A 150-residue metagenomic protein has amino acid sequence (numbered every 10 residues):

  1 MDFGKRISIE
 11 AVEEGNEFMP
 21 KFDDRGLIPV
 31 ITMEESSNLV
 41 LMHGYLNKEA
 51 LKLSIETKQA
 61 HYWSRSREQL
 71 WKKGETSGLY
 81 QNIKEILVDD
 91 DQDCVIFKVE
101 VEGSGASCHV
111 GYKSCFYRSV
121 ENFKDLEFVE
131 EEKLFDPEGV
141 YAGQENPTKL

Functional and structural regions predicted by a protein language model:
D2-L27, E34-L41, L46-L150: C-terminal binding/interaction regions
